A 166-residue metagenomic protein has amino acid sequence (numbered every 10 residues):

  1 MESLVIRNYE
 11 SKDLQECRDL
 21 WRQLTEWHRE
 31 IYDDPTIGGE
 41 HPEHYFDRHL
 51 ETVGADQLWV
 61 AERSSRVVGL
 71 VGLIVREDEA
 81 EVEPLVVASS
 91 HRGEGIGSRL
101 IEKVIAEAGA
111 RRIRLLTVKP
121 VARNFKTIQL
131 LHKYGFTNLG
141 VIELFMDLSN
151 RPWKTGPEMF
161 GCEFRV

Functional and structural regions predicted by a protein language model:
M1-K12, P157-V166: Conserved N-terminal entry element of GNAT/NAT acetyltransferase domains
L4, S11, R22-R48: Conserved GNAT-fold acetyl-CoA-binding loop/helix
D47-V60, E81: A short helix-loop-beta-strand connector motif used in the catalytic cores of GNAT acetyltransferases and, in some
V60, R66-I74, E81-V86: Conserved beta-strand in the GNAT
R63-G69, K126, N138: Glycine-rich acetyl-CoA-binding "A-motif" of GNAT/NAT acetyltransferases
V87, G93-A106, Q129, K133: Conserved acetyl-CoA-binding loop-helix of GNAT-fold acetyltransferases
A108-P120: Conserved GNAT acetyl-CoA-binding A-motif
V118-T127, F145, S149: Conserved beta-strand-loop-alpha-helix junction that forms the acyl-donor binding cleft
